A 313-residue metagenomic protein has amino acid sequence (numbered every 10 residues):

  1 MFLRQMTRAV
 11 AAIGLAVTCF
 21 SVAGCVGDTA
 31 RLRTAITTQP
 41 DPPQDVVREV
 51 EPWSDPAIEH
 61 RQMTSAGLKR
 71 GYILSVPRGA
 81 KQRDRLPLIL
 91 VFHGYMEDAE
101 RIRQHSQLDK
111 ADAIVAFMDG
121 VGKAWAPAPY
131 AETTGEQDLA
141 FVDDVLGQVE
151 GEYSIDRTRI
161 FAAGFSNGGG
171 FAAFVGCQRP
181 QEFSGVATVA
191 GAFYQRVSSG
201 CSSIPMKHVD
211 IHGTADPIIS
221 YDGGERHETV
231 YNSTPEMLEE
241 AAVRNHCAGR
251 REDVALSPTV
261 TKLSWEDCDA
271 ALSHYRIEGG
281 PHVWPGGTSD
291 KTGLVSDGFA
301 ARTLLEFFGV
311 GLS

Functional and structural regions predicted by a protein language model:
M1-D28: Secretory targeting and sorting signals
F2, C25-L86, Y130, A163-A187 (+6 more regions): A domain-start/cap signature at the N-terminus of enzymes
G27, E278-G287, L294-E306: Extracellular low-complexity, Gly/Ser/Thr-rich intrinsically disordered linkers and protease-sensitive activation/hinge
I58-F161, F165, G170-F174, Q178 (+1 more regions): Serine-hydrolase catalytic machinery in alpha/beta-hydrolase-like enzymes
P87-G94, A190, H212-G213, E278: The conserved beta1-alpha1 loop
Y95, G120, T214-P217, G224-E225 (+1 more regions): Acidic beta-to-alpha connecting loop that harbors the catalytic carboxylate
A140-G147, P235, E239, R302 (+1 more regions): Solvent-exposed, polar/charged alpha-helical surfaces in well-ordered, non-transmembrane soluble domains, broadly
S184-V260, S264-D269: The feature captures the conserved acid-bearing segment of alpha/beta-hydrolase catalytic domains
